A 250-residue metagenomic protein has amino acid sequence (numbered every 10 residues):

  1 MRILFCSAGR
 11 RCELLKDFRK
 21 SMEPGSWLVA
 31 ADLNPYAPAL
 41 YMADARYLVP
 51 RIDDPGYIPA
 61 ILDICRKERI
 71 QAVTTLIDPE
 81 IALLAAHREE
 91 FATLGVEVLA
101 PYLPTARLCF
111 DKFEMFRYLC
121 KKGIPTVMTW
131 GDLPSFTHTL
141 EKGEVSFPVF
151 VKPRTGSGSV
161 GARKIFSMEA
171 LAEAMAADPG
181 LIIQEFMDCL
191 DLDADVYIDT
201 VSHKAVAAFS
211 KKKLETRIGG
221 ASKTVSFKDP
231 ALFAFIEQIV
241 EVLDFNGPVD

Functional and structural regions predicted by a protein language model:
M1-L99: ATP-binding N-terminal substructure of ATP-dependent carboxylate-amine bond-forming enzymes
A37-A43, K142-E144, E173-A177: Short loop/helix-cap segments at secondary-structure boundaries that form the rim of catalytic
R46-I52, T129-L133, R163-F166: Short acidic-hydrophobic, aromatic-tinged amphipathic segments that line or gate anion-handling sites
I64-I70, G143-V145, D178: Glycine-rich phosphate-binding loop signature in dinucleotide/nucleotide-binding domains
P104-T129, H138-E144: Glycine-/Pro-rich loop/turn segments that contact NAD(P) or position catalytic residues in Rossmann-like domains
L119, E141-V160, P179-C189, A208-K211: ATP-grasp fold ATP-binding core
R163-D244: Phosphate-binding site of ATP-dependent enzymes
N246-D250: A short glycine-rich, hydrophobically flanked beta-strand micro-motif that places a catalytic Asp/Glu for divalent metal
